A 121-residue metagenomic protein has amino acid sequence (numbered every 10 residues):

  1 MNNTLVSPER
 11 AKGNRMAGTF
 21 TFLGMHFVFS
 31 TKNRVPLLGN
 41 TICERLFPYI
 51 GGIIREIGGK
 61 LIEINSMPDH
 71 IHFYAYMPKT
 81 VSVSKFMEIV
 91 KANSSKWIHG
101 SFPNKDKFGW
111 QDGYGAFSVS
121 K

Functional and structural regions predicted by a protein language model:
M1-K121: Basic nucleic-acid-binding interfaces
